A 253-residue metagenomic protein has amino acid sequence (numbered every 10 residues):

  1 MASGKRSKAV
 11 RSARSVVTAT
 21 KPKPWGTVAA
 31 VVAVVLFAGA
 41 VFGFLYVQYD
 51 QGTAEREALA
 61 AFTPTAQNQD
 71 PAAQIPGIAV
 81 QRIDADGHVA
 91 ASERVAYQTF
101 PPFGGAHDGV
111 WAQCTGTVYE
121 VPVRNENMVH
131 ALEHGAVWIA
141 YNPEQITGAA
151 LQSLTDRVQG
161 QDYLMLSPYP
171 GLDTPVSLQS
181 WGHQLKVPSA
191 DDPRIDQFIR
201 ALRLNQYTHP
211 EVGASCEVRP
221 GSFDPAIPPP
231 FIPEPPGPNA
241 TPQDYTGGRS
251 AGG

Functional and structural regions predicted by a protein language model:
M1-W25: Terminal targeting segments of Actinobacterial cell-envelope proteins
V16-R56: Hydrophobic single-pass membrane-targeting/anchoring helices
E55-T63: Juxtamembrane extracytosolic/periplasmic "stalk" immediately C-terminal to the first targeting helix
T63-T65, T241: Ser/Thr-rich, Proline-interspersed low-complexity disordered segments
A66-N127: Surface-exposed, low-hydrophobicity interaction/linker segments
W111-A112, T117-M165: Mid-length scaffold segments of soluble, non-membrane domains
Q159-P238: Helix-rich interaction surfaces within compact, conserved domain-sized segments that mediate assembly or partner
P230-G253: Extracytoplasmic/luminal low-complexity segments enriched in Pro/Gly and acidic/polar residues that act as flexible
